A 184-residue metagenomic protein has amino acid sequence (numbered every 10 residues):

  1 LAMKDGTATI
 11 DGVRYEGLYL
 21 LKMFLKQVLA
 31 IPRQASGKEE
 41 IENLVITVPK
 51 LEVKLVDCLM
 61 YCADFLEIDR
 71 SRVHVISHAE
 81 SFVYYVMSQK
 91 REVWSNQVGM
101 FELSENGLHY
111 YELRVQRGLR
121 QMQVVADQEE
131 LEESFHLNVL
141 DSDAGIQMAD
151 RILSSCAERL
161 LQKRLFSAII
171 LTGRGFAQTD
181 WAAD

Functional and structural regions predicted by a protein language model:
L1, V86-E129: Gly/Thr-rich phosphate-binding beta-strand-loop-beta motif of the actin/hexokinase/Hsp70
M3-V98, L119, R151, R159-R164 (+1 more regions): Nucleotide/phosphate-binding catalytic cleft detector across ATP-hydrolyzing and phosphate-transferring enzymes
I68-V73, V98-F101, Q123-A126, F135-L137: Glycine-rich loops and low-complexity Gly/Arg-rich segments that provide flexible linkers or classic glycine-based
E80-Y85, H109-E112, F135-L137: Low-complexity, flexible helical/coil segments
V115-R159, R164: Glycine-rich phosphate-binding loop plus the immediately following alpha-helix
